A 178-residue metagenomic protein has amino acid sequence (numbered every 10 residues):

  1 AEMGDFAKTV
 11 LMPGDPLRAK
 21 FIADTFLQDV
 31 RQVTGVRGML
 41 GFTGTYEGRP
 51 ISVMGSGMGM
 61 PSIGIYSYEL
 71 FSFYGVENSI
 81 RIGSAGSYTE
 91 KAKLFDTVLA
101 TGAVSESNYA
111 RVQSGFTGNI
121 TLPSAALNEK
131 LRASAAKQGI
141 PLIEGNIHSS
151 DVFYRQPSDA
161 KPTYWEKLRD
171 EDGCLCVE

Functional and structural regions predicted by a protein language model:
A1-I65: N-terminal short beta-loop-beta anion/metal-coordinating cradle
E2-D5, T34-G35, G44-E47, F71-Y74 (+3 more regions): Solvent-exposed alpha-helices and their adjacent loops that cap or buttress functional pockets in soluble metabolic
T9, V53-G57, V112-P123, D170-C176: Flexible, glycine/proline-enriched loop segments at strand-loop-helix junctions that form or flank small-ligand binding
L11, E77-R81, C176: Short glycine-aspartate micro-motif
M60-A100: Hydrophobic alpha-helical segments and helix pairs
S84-L142: Phosphate/pyrophosphate-binding betaalpha-module
T121-L175: Active-site rim beta-loop-alpha module in soluble metabolic enzymes
